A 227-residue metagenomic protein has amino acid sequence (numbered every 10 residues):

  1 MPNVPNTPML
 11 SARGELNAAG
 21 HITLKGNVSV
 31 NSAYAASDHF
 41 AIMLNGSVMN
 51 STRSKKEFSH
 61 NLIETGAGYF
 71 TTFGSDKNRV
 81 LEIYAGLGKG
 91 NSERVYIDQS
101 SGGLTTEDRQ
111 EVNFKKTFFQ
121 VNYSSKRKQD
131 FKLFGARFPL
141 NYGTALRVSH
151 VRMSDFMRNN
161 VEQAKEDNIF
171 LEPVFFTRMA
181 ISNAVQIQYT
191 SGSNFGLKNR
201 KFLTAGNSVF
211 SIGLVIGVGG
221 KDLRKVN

Functional and structural regions predicted by a protein language model:
M1-T52, G217-G219, V226-N227: Short glycine/proline- and aromatic-enriched beta-strand/turn motifs that initiate or cap beta-hairpins
T7-M9, H21, A33, K56 (+6 more regions): Residues embedded in well-ordered secondary-structure elements
L10-A18, V28, D38-F40, S75-I83 (+4 more regions): Outer-envelope beta-barrel architecture signal
A18-L24, Y34, L44-V48, L81-N91 (+2 more regions): Transmembrane beta-barrel strands of outer-membrane/channel proteins
A18-S32, M49-H60, D167-I169, L197-V209: Solvent-exposed loop/turn segments connecting transmembrane beta-strands in outer-membrane beta-barrel proteins
V30-S32, I42-G46, A67, I83 (+4 more regions): Membrane-embedded beta-strands that build the outer-membrane beta-barrel scaffold
G46-K128, S191: Outer-membrane beta-barrel translocator/channel fold
R94-N227: Outer-membrane beta-barrel transmembrane domain signature
